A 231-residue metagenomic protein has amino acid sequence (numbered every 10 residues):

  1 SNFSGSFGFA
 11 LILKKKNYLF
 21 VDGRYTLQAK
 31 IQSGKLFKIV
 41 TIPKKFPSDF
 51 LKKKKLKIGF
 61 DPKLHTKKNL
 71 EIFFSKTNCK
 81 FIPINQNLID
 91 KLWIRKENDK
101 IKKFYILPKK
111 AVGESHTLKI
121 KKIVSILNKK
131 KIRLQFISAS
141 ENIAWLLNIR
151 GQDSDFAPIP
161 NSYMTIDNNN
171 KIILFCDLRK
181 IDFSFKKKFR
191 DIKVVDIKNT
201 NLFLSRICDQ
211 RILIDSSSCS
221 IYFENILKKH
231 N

Functional and structural regions predicted by a protein language model:
S1-N231: A composition/biophysics-driven feature that prefers long, compositionally simple stretches
